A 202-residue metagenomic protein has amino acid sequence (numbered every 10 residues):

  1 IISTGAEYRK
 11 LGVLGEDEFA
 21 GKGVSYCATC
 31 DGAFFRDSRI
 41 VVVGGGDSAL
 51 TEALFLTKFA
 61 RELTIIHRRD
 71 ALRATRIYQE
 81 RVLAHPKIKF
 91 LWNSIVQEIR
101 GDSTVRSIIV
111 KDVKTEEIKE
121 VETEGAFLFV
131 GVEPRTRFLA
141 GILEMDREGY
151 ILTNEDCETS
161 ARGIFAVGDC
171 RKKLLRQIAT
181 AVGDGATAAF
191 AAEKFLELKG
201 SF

Functional and structural regions predicted by a protein language model:
I2, K58-N154, K194-F202: A Rossmann-like FAD-binding core segment of flavoenzymes
E7, G12, D17-F34, L128-T180 (+2 more regions): FAD-site-proximal beta/loop scaffold in flavoenzymes
R36-D37, E122: Alpha-helix C-terminal capping/helix-to-coil transition sites in glycosyltransferase folds
G44-G46: Glycine-rich Rossmann-fold phosphate-binding loop(s) that bind the pyrophosphate of adenine dinucleotide cofactors
A49-L50: N-terminal Rossmann-fold NAD(P) dinucleotide-binding loop
A53-L54: Generic hydrophobic/aromatic pocket-lining and core-packing "Φ" positions
K58-F59, A181-A189: Short, electropositive alpha-helical surface patch
